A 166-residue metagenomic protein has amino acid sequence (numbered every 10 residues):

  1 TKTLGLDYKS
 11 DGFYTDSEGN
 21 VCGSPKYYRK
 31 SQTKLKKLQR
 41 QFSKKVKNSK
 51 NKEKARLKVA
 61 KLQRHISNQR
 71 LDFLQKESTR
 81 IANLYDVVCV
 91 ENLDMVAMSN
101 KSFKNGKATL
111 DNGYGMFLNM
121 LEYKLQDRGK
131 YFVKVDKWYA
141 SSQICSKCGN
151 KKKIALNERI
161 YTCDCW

Functional and structural regions predicted by a protein language model:
T1-W166: Positively charged, helix-rich recognition surfaces that bind polyanionic ligands
